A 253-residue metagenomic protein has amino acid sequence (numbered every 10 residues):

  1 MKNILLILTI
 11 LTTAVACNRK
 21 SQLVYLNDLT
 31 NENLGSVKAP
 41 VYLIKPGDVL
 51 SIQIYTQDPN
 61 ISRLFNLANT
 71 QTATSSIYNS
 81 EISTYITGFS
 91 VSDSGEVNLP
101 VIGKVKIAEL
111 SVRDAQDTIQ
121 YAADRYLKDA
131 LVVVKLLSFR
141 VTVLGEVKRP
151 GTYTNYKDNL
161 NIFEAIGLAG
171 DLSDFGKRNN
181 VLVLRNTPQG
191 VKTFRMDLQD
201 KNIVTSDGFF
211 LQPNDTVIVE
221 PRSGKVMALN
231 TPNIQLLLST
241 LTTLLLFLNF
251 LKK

Functional and structural regions predicted by a protein language model:
I4-T12: Sec-dependent N-terminal signal peptides
C17-K253: Ser/Thr/Pro/Gly-biased, low-complexity, turn-/loop-rich segments that often occur immediately after N-terminal
